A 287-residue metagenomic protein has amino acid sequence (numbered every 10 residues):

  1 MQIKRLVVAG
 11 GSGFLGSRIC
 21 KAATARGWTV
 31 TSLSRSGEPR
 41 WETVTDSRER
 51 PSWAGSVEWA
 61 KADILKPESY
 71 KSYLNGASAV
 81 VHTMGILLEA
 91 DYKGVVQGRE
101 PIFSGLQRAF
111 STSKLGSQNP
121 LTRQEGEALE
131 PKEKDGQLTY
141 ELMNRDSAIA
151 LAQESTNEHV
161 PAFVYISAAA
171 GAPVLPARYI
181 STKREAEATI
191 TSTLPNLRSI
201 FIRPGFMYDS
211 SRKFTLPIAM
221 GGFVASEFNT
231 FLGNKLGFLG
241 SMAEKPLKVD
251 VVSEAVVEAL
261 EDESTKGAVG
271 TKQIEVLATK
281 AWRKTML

Functional and structural regions predicted by a protein language model:
Q2-W28, E38: N-terminal Rossmann NAD(P)H-binding glycine-rich loop of SDR-like oxidoreductase domains
A9, L33, T83, F163-A169 (+1 more regions): SDR active-site strand-loop-helix element
G13-F14, S241-L287: Mid/C-terminal beta-alpha module of Rossmann-like enzyme folds, strongest in SDR-family dehydrogenases/epimerases
E38-A150, E154: NAD(P)H-binding glycine-rich loop region in Rossmannoid oxidoreductase-like domains and their noncatalytic homologs
L138-R145, P176-R184, K245-D250: Short-chain dehydrogenase/reductase
I149-Q153, P176-S199: Active-site Tyr-X1-5-Lys
A162, I166-S167, A188-F214: Conserved beta-loop-beta element that borders a ligand/cofactor-binding pocket
D209-F238: NAD(P)-dependent short-chain dehydrogenase/reductase
